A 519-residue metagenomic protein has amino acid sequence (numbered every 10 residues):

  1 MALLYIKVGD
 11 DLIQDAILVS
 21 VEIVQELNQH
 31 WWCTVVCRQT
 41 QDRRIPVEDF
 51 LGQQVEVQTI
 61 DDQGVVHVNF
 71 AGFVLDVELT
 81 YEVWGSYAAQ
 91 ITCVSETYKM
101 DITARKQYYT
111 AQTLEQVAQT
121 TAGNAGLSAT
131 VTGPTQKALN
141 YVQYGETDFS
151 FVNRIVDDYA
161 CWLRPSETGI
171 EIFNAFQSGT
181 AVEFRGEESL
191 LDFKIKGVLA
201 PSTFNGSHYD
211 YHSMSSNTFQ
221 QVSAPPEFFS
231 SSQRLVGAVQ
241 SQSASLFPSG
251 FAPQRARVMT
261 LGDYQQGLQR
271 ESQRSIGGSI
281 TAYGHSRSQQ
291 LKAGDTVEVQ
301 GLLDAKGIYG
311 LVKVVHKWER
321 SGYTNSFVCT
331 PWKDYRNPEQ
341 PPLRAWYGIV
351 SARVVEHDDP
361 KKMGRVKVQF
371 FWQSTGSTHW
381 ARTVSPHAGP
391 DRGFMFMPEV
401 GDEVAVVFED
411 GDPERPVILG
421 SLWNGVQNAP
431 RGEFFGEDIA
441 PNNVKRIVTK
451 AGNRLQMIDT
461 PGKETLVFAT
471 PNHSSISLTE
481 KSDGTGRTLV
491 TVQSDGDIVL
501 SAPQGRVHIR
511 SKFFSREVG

Functional and structural regions predicted by a protein language model:
M1-G519: Amphipathic alpha-helical and helix-coil boundary elements used as assembly and membrane-proximal scaffolds
